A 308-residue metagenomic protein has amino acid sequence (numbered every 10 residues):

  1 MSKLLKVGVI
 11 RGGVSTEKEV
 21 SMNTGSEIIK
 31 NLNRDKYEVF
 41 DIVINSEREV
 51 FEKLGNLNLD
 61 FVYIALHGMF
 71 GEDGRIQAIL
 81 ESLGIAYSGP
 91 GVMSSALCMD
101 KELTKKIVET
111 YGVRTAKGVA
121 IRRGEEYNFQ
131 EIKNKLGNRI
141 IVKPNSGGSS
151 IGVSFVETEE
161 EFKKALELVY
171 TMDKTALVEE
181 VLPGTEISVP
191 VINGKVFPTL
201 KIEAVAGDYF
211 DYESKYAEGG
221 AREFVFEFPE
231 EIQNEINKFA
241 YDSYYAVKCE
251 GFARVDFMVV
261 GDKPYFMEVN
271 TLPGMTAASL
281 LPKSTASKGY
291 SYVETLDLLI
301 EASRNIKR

Functional and structural regions predicted by a protein language model:
M1-M99, L103, T110, R122-E131 (+1 more regions): ATP-binding N-terminal substructure of ATP-dependent carboxylate-amine bond-forming enzymes
M1-R11, L54, L97-E179, P183-T185: Active-site nucleotide/adenylate-binding loops and adjacent lid/helix of ATP-dependent enzymes
V39, A86-Y87, T115, I140 (+1 more regions): Hydrophobic beta-strand scaffold residues
Q77-E81, Y209-A217, T271: Short, flexible, mixed-charge acidic loops at enzyme active sites
E157-K238, V259, K263-Y265: Phosphate-binding site of ATP-dependent enzymes
E180, V189-V191, Y244-A277, T285: Conserved metal-phosphate-binding beta-hairpin within the catalytic cores of diverse ATP-dependent phosphoryl-transfer
K201-A253, K283-R308: Active-site "cap" helix and flanking loop/linker of ATP-utilizing ligase/carboxylase catalytic domains
